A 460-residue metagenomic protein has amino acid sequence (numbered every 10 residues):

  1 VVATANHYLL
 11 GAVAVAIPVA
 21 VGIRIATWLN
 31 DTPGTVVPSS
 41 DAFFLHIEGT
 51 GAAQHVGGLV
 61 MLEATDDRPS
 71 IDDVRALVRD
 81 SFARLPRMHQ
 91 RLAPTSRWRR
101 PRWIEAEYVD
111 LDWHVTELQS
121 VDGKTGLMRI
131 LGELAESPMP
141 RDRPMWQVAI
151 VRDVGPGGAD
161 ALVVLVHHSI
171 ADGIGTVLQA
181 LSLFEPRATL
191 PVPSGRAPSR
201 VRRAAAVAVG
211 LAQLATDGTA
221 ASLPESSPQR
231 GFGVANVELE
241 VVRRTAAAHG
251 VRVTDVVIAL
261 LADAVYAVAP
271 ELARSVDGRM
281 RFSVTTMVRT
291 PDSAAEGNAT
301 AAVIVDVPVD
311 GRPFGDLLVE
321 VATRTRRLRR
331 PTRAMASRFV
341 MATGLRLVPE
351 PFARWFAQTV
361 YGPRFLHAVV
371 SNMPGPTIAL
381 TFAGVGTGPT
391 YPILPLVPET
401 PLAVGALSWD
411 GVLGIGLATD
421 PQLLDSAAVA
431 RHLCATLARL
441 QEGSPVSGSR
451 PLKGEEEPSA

Functional and structural regions predicted by a protein language model:
A5, L9-S40, E48, G57-T400 (+3 more regions): Soluble acyl-CoA-dependent acyltransferase catalytic core bearing the H(X)4D motif
A52-A53: TRNA-binding/sensing appendages of the translation machinery
